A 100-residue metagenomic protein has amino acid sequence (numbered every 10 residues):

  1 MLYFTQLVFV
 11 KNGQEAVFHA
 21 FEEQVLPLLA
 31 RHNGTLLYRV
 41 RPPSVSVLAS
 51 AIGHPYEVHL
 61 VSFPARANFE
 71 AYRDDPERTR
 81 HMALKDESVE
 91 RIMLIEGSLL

Functional and structural regions predicted by a protein language model:
M1-D74, I95-L100: Short S/T/G/P-rich N-terminal loop/turn motif that feeds into the first structured element of a domain
L26, E77-A83: A common structural junction motif
T35, M82-G97: Conserved short beta-strand edge segments in small beta-sheet-based binding/regulatory domains
D74-D75, D86: Acidic-enriched, low-complexity/disordered segments with a strong bias for Aspartate over Glutamate
